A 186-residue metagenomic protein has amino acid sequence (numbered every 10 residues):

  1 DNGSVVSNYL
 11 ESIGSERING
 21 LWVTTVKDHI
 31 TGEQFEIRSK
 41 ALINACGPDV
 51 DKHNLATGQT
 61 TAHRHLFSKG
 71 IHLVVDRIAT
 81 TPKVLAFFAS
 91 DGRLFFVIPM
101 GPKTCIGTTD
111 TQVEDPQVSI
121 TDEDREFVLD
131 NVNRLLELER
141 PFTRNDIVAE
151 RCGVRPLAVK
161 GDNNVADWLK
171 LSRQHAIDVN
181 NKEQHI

Functional and structural regions predicted by a protein language model:
D1-N2: Rossmann-like flavin
V5-S7, V148: General small-molecule cofactor/ligand-binding pocket signal
N8-W22: A conserved short coil-to-beta-strand element within the FAD-binding core of flavoproteins
Y9-I13, D28, D130-R134: Flavin (primarily FAD) cofactor-binding/catalytic cores of flavoenzymes
G20-T25, T81-K83: Short, hydrophobic/aromatic-rich segments at coil-to-beta transitions
I30-A41, A45: Core beta-strand elements of the Rossmann-like FAD/NAD(P) dinucleotide-binding domain in flavoenzyme oxidoreductases
N44-Q59: Flavin (primarily FAD) binding-site architecture
L55-C105, T111-I186: C-terminal catalytic lobe of FAD-dependent flavoproteins
